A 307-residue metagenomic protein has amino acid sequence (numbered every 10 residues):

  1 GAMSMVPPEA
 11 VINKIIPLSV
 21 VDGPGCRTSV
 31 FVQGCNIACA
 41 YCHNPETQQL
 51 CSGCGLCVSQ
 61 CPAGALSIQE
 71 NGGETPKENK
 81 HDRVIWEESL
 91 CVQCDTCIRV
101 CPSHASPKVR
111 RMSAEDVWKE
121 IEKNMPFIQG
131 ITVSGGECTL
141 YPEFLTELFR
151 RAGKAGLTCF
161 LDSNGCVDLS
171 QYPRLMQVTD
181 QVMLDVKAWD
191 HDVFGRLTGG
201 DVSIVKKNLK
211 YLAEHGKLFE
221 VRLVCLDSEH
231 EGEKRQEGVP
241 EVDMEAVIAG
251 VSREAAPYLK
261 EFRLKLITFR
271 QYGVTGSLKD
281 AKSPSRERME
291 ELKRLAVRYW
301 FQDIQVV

Functional and structural regions predicted by a protein language model:
G1-S4: Short, Lys/Arg-enriched N-terminal segments with co-localized hydrophobic residues within the first ~10-30 amino acids
I12-L56, D82-Q93: N-terminal pre-triad scaffold of radical SAM enzymes
I15, I267-F269, V306-V307: Conserved beta-strand termini and adjacent loop/short-helix elements that scaffold enzyme active sites in alpha/beta
A40-T47, L56-W86, T96-R111: Iron-sulfur cluster-binding cysteine motifs and their immediate structural context in ferredoxin-like electron-transfer
C51, R111-E115: Disulfide-bonded cysteine-rich modules in secreted/extracellular proteins, activating on the conserved Cys frameworks
G64-G72, C94-C101, K119-E137: Short Fe-S-cluster ligation motifs
E115-D280: Conserved AdoMet/S-adenosylmethionine-binding subsite of the radical SAM
L218, R288-V307: C-terminal accessory region of radical SAM enzymes
